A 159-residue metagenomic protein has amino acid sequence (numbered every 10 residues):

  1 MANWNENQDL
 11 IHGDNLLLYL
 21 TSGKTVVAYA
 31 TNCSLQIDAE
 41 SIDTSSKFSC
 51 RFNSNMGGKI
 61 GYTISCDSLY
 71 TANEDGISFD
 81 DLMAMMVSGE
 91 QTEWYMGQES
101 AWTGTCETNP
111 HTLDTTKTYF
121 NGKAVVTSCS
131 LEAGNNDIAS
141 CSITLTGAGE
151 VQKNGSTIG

Functional and structural regions predicted by a protein language model:
M1, G159: Glycine- and charge-rich intrinsically disordered segments
A2-N73, K117-T144: Solvent-exposed edge beta-strands and adjacent loop segments that serve as assembly or binding interfaces
G76-K123: Short, acidic/charged, Gly/Pro-enriched secondary-structure junctions
A148-Q152: Hydrophobic lipid-interacting interfaces of membrane-associated proteins
N154-I158: Membrane-proximal interfacial segments on either side of biological membranes
